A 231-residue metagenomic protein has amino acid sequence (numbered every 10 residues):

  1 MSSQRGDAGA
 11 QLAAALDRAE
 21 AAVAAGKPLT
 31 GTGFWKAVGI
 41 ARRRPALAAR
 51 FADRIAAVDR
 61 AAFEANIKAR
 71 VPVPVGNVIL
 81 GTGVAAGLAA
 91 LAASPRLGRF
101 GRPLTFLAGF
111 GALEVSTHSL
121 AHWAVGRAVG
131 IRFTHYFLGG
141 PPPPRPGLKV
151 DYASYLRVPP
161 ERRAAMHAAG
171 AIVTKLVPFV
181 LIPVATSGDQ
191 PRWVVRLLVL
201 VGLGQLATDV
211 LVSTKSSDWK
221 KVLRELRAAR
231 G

Functional and structural regions predicted by a protein language model:
M1-G231: Hydrophobic transmembrane alpha-helices and their immediate loop junctions in multi-pass integral membrane proteins
